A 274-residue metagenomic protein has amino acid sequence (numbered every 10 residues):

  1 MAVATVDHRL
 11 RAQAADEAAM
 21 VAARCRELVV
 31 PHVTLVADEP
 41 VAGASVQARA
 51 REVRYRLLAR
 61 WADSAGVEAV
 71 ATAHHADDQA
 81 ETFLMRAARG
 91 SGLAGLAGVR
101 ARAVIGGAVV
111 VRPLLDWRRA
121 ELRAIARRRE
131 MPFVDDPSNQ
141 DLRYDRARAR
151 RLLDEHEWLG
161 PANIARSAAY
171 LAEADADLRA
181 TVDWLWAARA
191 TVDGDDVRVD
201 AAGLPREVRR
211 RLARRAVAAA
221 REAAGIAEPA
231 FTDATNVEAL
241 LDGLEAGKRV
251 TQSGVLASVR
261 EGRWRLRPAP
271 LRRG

Functional and structural regions predicted by a protein language model:
M1-L152: Core alpha/beta nucleotide-donor-binding catalytic domains of modification enzymes
A2, V6-H8, A37-E39, V53 (+2 more regions): AMP-forming adenylation/ATP pyrophosphatase catalytic core
Q79, N163, V208-L212: Residue-level detector of well-ordered alpha-helical segments, enriched for hydrophobic/aromatic packing positions
F83-L84, I164-A168: Short alpha-helical scaffolding segments that buttress acidic/His motifs in well-ordered protein cores
R118, E157, L204-R206: Residues that cap or delimit alpha-helices
D136-Q140, P161, G225-E228: Short, surface-exposed loop/turn segments at secondary-structure junctions
R151-N163: Conserved anion/nucleotide-ligand pocket segment
